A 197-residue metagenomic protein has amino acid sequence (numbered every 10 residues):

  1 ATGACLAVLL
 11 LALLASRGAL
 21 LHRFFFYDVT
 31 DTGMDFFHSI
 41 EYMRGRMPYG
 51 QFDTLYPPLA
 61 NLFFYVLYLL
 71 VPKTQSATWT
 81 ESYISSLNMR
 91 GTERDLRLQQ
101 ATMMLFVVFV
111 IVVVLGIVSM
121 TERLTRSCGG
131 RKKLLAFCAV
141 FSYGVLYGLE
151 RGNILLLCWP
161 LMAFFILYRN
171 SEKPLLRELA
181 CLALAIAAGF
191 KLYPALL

Functional and structural regions predicted by a protein language model:
A1-G130, G144: TM-lumen/periplasm interface segments of multi-pass membrane proteins, especially the first transmembrane helix
L98, Y147, L179-A180: Short alpha-helical transmembrane interface motifs in multi-pass membrane proteins
A101-V112, L156-L161, A187-Y193: Membrane-embedded alpha-helical segments of multi-pass membrane proteins, especially the transmembrane helices
L134-V140, L184, A188: Short helix- or helix-capping micro-motifs that position conserved polar/aromatic residues at function-defining sites
C138-G148: ATP/NTP phosphate-donor binding region
Y147-L155: Short acidic/glycine- and proline-prone juxtamembrane loop motifs at membrane-interface regions of multi-pass membrane
M162-E178: Membrane-interface transmembrane helices that cradle and orient dolichyl/undecaprenyl
R177-L197: Membrane-interface alpha helices of multi-pass inner-membrane proteins
